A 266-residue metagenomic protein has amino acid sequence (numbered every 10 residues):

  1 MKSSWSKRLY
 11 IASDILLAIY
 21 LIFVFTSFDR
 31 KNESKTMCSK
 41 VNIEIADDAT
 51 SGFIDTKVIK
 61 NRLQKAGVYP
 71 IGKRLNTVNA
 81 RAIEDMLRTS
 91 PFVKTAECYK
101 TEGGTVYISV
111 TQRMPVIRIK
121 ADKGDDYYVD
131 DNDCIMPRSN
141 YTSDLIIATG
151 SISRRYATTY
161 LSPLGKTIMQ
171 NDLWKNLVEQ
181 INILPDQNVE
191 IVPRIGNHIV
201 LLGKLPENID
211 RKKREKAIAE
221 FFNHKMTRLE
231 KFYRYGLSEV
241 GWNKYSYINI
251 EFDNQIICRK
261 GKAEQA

Functional and structural regions predicted by a protein language model:
M1-T89, K94-A266: Charged, solvent-exposed interaction patches on well-folded alpha/beta domains that mediate macromolecular contacts
